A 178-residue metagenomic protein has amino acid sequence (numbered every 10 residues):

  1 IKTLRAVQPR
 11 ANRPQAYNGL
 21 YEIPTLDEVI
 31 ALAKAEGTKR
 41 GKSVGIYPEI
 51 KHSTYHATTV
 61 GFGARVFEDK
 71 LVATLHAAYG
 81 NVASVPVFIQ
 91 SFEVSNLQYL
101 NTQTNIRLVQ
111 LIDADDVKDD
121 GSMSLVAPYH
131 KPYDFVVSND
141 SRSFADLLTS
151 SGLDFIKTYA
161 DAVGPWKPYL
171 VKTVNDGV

Functional and structural regions predicted by a protein language model:
I1-L147, S151-G152, Y159-D161, P165-L170: Metal-dependent phosphodiesterase/phospholipase catalytic core, i.e., the His/Asp/Glu-rich active-site region
L170, V174-V178: C-terminal soluble interaction/assembly domains
